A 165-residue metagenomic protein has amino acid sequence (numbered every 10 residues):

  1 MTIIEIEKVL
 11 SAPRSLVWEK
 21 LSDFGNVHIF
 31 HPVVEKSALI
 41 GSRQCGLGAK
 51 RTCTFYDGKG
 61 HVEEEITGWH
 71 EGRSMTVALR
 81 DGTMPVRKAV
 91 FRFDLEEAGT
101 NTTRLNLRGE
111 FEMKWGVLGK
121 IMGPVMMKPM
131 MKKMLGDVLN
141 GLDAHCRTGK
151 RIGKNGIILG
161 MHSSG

Functional and structural regions predicted by a protein language model:
M1-G41, H162-G165: Hydrophobic ligand-binding cavity/cleft-lining segments
S11-S15, H70, A98-T100: Short loop segments at secondary-structure junctions
A38-P85, V90, T102, G136-G165: Glycine-rich portal/gate segments that line the openings of hydrophobic small-molecule binding cavities
R80-G136, G153-N155: Beta-strand/loop substructures that line and gate deep hydrophobic ligand-binding cavities in soluble
